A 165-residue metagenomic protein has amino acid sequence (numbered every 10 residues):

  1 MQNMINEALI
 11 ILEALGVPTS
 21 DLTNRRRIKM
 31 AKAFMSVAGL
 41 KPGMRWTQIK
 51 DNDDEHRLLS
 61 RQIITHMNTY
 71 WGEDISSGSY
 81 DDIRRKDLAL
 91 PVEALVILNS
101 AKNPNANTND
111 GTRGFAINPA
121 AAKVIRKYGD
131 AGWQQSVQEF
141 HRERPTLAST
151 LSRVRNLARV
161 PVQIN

Functional and structural regions predicted by a protein language model:
M1-G43: Long, low-complexity, charged/polar intrinsically disordered regions in eukaryotic proteins
M1-I5, R26, H56, R126-D130 (+1 more regions): Intrinsic-disorder-associated interaction segments
T19-L22, N52, Y80: Generic alpha-helical structural element
I28-K29, H56-R61, D74-S100: Short amphipathic alpha-helical interaction segments
G39-T47, D51, R85-K123: Mixed-charge, low-complexity interaction segments
M44-S76: Short acidic, hydrophobic short linear motifs in intrinsically disordered regions
S77, Q163-N165: A short, highly charged nucleic-acid-interacting micro-segment common to nuclease and nuclease-linked defense proteins
A101, A106-Q163: Short, amphipathic alpha-helical interaction segments positioned at domain boundaries
